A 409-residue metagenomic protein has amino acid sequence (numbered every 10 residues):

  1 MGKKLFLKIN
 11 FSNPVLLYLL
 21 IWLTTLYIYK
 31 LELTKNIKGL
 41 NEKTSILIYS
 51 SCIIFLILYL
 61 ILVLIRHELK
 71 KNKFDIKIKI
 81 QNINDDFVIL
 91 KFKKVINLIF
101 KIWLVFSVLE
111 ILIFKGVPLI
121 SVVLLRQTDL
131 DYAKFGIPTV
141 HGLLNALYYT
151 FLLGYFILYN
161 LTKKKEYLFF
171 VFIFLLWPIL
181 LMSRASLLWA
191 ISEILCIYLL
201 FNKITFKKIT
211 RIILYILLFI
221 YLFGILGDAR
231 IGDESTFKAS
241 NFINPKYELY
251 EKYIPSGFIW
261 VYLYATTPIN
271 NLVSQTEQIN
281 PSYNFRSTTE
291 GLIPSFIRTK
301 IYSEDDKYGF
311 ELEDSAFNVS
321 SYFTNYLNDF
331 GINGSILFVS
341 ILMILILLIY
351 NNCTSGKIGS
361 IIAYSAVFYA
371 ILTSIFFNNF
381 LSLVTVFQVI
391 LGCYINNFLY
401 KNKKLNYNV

Functional and structural regions predicted by a protein language model:
M1-N82, V171-L175, A190-A229, F380-V409: N-terminal "leader" segments that precede or initiate the main folded domain
L7-L19, I96, K163-F169, N352-Y364: Membrane-interfacial loop-to-transmembrane alpha-helix junctions, especially the N-terminal start
Y18, E166-L176, R211-L218, S340-M343 (+1 more regions): Central hydrophobic cores of alpha-helical transmembrane segments in multi-pass integral membrane proteins
L58, F106, E110, F219-G224 (+4 more regions): Alpha-helical transmembrane segments of multipass membrane proteins
H67-F206, L217-S235, A316, N325 (+1 more regions): Membrane-embedded catalytic interface detector for glycan/lipid assembly enzymes
Q127-I137, L222-I344: Small-residue-enriched transmembrane helix-hairpin modules in multi-pass membrane proteins
L168-F169, R184-S192, K207-R211, P245-K252 (+2 more regions): Hydrophobic alpha-helical membrane segments of integral membrane proteins
S315-V409: Hydrophobic alpha-helical segments
